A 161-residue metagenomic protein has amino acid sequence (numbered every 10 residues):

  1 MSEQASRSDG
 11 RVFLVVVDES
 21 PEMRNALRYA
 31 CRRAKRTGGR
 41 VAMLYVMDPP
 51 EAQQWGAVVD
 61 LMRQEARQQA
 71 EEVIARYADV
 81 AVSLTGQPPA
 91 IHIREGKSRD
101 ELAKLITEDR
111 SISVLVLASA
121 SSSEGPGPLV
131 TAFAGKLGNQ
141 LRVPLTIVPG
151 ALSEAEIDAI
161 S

Functional and structural regions predicted by a protein language model:
M1-A5, V82-L115, A155-S161: Structural beta-alpha unit
E3-A57, Q140: Small/aliphatic-rich secondary-structure junction motif
R11, I112-V114, R142: Conserved acidic residues
A26, Q53-G56, A103-K104, G127-P128 (+1 more regions): Short, well-ordered secondary-structure micro-motifs
T37, T85, F133, Q140-R142: Short, structured coil segments at secondary-structure junctions
A42-L44, A90-R94, T146-V148: General small-molecule cofactor/ligand-binding pocket signal
Y45-E72, A155-S161: Acidic, proline/glycine-rich short linear motifs
V116-Q140, L152-I157: Glycine-rich, Arg-bearing micro-motifs that act as flexible, cationic patches
